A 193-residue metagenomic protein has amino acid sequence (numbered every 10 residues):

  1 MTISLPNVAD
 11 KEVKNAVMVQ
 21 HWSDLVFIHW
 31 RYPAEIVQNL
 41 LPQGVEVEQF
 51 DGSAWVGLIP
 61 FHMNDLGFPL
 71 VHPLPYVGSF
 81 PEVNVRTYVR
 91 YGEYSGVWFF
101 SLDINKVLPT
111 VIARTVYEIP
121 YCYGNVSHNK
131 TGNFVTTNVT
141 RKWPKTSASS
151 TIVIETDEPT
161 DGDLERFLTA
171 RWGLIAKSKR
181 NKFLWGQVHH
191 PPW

Functional and structural regions predicted by a protein language model:
M1-P69: Hydrophobic, proline/glycine-rich low-complexity stretches
T2-I3, M63-H72, Y94-S95, Y121 (+1 more regions): N-terminal intrinsically disordered, cationic/polar leader segments that include organellar targeting peptides
K14, V19-D24, V47, S53 (+6 more regions): Alpha-helical protein-protein interaction elements
L74-G78: Short, solvent-exposed beta-strand/turn "edge" segments of beta-rich domains on protein surfaces
S79-V83: Cofactor- and metal-binding active-site motifs of prokaryotic enzymes that mediate redox/radical or nucleophilic
N84-W193: Internal, well-folded beta-alpha domain core
